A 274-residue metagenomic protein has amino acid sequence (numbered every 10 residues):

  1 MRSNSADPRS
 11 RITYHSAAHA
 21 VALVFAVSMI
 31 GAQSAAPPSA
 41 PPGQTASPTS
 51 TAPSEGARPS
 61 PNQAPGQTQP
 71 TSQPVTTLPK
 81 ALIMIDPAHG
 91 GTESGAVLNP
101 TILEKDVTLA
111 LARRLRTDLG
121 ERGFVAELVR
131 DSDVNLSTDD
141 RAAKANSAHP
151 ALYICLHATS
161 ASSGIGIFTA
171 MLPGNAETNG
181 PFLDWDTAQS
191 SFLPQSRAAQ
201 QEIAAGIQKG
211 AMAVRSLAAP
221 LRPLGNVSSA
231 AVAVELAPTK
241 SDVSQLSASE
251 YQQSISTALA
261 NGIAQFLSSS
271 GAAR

Functional and structural regions predicted by a protein language model:
M1-A36: Sec-dependent N-terminal signal peptides
I12-T13, L103, S137: Secondary-structure junction/capping motif
P37-P42, T49, R58-P61, P65 (+3 more regions): Active-site-proximal helix/loop segments of hydrolytic enzymes
K80-T101: Short glycine-rich His-centered loop
D86, E93, E104, C155 (+1 more regions): Acidic active-site catalytic centers that drive phospho-/nucleotidyl reactions and related ester hydrolyses
L98-L103, A248-E250: Short glycine-enriched, charge-decorated loop/helix-capping segments at active-site entrances that position
